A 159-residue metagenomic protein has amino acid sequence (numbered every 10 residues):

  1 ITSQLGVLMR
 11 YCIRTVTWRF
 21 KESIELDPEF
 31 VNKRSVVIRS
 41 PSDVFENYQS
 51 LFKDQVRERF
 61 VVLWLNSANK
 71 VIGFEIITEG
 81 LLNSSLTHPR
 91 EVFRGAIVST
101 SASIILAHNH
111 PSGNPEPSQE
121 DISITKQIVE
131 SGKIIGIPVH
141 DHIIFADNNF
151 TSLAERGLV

Functional and structural regions predicted by a protein language model:
I1-L26, E46, N66-A68, T78 (+1 more regions): Active-site-proximal loop/helix of nucleotide/amide-processing enzymes and allied scaffolds
V16-I76: Long amphipathic N-terminal alpha/beta scaffold segment
